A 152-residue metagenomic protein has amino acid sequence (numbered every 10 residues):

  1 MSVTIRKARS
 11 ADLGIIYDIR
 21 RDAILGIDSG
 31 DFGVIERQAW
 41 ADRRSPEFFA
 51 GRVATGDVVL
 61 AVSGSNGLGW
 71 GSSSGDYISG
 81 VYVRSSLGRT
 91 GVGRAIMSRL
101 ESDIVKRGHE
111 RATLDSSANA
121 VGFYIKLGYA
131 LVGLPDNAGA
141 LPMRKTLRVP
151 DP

Functional and structural regions predicted by a protein language model:
M1-A11, R148-P152: Conserved N-terminal entry element of GNAT/NAT acetyltransferase domains
R21-E47: Conserved GNAT-fold acetyl-CoA-binding loop/helix
G56-G69: Conserved beta-hairpin
I78-G88: A short, internal acetyl-CoA/4′-phosphopantetheine-binding micro-motif in the GNAT/acyltransferase core
L87, G91-R99: Conserved acetyl-CoA pyrophosphate-binding loop and the N-cap/start of the following alpha-helix in GNAT-like
I104-S117: Conserved GNAT acetyl-CoA-binding A-motif
T113-D115, A130-R144: Conserved catalytic-core motifs of GNAT/GCN5-like acyltransferases
Y124, Y129: Conserved active-site tyrosine of GNAT-family acetyltransferases
